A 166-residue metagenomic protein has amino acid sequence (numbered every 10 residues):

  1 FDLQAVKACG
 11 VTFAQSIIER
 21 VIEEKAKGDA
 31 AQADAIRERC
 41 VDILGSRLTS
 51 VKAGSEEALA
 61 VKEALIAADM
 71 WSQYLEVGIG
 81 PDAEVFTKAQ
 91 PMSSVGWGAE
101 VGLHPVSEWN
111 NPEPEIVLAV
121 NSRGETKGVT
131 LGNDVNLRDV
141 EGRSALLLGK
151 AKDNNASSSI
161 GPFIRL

Functional and structural regions predicted by a protein language model:
F1-L166: Active-site microenvironments in enzyme catalytic cores
